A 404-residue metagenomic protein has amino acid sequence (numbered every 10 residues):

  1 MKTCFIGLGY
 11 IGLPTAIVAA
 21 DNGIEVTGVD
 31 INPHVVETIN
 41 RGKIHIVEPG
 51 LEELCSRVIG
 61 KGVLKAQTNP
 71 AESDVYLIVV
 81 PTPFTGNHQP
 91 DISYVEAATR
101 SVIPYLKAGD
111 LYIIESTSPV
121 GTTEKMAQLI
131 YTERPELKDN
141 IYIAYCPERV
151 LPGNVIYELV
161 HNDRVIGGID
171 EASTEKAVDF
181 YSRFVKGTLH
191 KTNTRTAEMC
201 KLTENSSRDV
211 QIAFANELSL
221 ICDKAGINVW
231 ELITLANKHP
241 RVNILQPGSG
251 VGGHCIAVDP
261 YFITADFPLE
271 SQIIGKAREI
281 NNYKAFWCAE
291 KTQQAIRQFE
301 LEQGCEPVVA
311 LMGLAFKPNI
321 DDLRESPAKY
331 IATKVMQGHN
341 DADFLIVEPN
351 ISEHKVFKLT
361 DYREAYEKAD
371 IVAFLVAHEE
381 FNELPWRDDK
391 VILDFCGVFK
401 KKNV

Functional and structural regions predicted by a protein language model:
M1-V404: Structural/interface elements that position substrates and couple domains in central-metabolism enzymes
